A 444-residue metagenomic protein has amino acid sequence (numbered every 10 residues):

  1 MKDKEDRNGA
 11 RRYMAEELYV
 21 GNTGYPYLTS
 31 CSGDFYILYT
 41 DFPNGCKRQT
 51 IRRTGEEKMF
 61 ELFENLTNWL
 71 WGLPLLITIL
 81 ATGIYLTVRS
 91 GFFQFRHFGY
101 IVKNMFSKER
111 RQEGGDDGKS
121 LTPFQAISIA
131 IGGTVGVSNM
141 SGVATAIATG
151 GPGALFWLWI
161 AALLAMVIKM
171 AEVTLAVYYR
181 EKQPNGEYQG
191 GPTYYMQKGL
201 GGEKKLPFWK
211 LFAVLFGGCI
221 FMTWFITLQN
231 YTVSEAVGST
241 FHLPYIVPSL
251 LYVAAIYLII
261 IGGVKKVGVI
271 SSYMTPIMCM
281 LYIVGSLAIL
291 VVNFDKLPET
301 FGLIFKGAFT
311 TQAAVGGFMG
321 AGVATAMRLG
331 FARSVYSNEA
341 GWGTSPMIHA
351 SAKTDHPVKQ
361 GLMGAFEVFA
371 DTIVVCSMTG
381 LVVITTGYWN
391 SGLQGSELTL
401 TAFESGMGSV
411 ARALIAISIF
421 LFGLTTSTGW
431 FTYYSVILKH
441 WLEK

Functional and structural regions predicted by a protein language model:
D41-F42, M59-V137, I147-A154, A165 (+1 more regions): N-terminal alpha-helical transmembrane segments of multi-pass membrane transport and channel/translocase proteins
L76-A81, L121-A130, K204-F221, L251 (+3 more regions): Select transmembrane alpha-helical segments in multipass membrane proteins
I79-Y85, R89-V102, T232-V237, L243-F305 (+1 more regions): Membrane-interface loop-to-helix entry segments
L86-T87, L164-Y188, Q197-I260, I417-T428: Helix-loop-helix module between adjacent transmembrane segments
F92-L121, T145-A154, V167-L206, W389-M407 (+1 more regions): Flexible loop linkers connecting adjacent transmembrane helices in multi-pass alpha-helical membrane transporters
E113-A148, L175-Y178, P184-L200, L215-G218 (+1 more regions): Alpha-helical membrane segments and immediately flanking helix-loop junctions that form or couple to the substrate/ion
L164-E172, L250-V264, T275-D295, R328 (+2 more regions): Selective recognition of specific alpha-helical transmembrane segments in multi-pass small-molecule
E172-N185, L287-L303, T311, V315-F318 (+3 more regions): Extracellular/periplasmic helix-exit of transmembrane alpha-helices
